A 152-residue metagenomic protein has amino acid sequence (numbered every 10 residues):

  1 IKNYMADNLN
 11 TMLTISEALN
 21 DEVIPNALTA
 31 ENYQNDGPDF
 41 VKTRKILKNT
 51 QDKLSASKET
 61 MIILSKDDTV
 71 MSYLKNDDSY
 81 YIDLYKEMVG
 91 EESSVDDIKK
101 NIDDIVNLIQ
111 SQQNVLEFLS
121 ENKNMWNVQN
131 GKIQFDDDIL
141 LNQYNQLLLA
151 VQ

Functional and structural regions predicted by a protein language model:
K2-N20: N-terminal or membrane-proximal amphipathic helix/coiled-coil initiation segments that transition from
M5-N8, D36, F40-T43, L140: Intrinsic-disorder-associated interaction segments
T14-K132: Extended amphipathic alpha-helical interaction segments
V128-Q152: Extracytoplasmic/luminal low-complexity segments enriched in Pro/Gly and acidic/polar residues that act as flexible
